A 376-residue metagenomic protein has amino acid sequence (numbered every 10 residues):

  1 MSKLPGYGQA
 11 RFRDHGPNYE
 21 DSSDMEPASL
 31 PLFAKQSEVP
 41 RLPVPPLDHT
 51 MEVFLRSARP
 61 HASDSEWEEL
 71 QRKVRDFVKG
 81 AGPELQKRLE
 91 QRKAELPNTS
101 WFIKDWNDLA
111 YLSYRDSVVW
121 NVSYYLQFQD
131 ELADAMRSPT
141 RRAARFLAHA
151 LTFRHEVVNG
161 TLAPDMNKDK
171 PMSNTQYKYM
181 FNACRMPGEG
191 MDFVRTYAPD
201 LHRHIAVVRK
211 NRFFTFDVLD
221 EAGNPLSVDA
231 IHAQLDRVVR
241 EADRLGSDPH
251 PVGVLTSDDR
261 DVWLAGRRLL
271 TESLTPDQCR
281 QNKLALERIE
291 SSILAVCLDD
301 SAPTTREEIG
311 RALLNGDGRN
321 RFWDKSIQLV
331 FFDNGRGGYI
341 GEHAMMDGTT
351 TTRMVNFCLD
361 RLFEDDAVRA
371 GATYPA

Functional and structural regions predicted by a protein language model:
M1-S326, N334-G335, E342, M346-A376: Long, Pro/Ser/Thr-rich low-complexity/intrinsically disordered regulatory tracts in eukaryotic proteins
